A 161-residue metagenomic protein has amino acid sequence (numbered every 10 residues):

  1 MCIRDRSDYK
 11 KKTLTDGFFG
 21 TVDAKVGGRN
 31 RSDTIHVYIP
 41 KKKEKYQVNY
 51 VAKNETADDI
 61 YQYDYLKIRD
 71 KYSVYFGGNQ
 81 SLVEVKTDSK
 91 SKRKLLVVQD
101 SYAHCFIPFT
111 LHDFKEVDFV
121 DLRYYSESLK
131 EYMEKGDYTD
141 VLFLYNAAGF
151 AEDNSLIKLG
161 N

Functional and structural regions predicted by a protein language model:
M1-N161: Extracellular glycan-modifying ectodomains
